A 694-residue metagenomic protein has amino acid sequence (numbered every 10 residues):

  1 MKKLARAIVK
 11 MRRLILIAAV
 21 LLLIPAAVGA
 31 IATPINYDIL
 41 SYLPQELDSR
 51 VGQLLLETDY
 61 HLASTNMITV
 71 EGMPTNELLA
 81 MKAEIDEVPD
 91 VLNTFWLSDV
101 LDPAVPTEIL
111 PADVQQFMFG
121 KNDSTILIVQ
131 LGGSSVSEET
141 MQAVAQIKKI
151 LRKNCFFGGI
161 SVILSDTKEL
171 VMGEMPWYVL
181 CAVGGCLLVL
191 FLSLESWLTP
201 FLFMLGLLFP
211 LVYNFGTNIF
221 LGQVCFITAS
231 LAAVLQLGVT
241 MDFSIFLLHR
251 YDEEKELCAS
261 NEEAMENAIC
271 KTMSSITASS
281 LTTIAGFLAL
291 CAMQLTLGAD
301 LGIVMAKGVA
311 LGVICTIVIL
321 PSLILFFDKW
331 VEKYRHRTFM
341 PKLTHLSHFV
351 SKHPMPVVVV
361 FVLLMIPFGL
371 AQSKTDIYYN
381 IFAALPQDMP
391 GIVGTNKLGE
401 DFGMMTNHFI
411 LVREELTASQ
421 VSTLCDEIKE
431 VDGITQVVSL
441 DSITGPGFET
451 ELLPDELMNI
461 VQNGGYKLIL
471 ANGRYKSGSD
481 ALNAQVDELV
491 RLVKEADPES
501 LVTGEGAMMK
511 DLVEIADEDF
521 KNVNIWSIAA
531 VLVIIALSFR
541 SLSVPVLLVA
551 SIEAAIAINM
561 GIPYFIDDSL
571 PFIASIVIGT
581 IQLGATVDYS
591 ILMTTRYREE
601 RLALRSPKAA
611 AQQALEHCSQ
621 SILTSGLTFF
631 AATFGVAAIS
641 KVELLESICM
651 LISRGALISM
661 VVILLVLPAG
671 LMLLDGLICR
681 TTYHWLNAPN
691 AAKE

Functional and structural regions predicted by a protein language model:
M1-Y37, S41, V91, A112 (+3 more regions): Membrane-embedded transmembrane helical bundles of large multi-pass transporters/channels
Q45-S161, D376-V544, A550-S569: Structured non-transmembrane domains adjacent to transmembrane bundles in polytopic membrane proteins
